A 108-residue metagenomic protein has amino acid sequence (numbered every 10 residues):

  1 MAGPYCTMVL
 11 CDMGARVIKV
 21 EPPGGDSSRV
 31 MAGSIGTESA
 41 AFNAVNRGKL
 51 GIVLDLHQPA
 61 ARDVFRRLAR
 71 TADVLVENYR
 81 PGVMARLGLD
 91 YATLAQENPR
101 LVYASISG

Functional and structural regions predicted by a protein language model:
M1-G108: N-terminal helix-loop segment corresponding to the beta1-alpha1 unit of nucleotide/adenylate-binding folds
